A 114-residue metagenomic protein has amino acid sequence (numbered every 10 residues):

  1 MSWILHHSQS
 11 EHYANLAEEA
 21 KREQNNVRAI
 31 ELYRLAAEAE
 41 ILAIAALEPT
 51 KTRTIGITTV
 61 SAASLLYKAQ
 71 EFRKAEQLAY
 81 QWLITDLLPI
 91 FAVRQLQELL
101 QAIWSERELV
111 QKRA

Functional and structural regions predicted by a protein language model:
M1-I4, L42-T52, T85-A92: Flexible helix-coil transition and linker loops at the boundaries of alpha-helical arrays
S2, Q9, R28-A29, A36 (+3 more regions): Residues that mark the junctions of alpha-helical repeat units in TPR/alpha-solenoid scaffolds
H6, Y13-L16, Y33, T58-T59 (+2 more regions): TPR repeat positional signature
Y13, A20, E40, A46-L47 (+3 more regions): Residue at a conserved register position within TPR or TPR-like alpha-solenoid repeats
A14, N26, Y33, E40 (+3 more regions): Inward-facing hydrophobic residues that define packing positions of alpha-helical scaffold repeats
N15, R22-E23, A29, Y67-K68: Alpha-helix C-terminal capping/termination sites
A36, A43, A62, A69 (+2 more regions): Alpha-helical solenoid scaffolds that mediate protein-protein interactions, centered on TPR/SEL1-like repeats but also
G56-F72, L99-A114: Alpha-helical linker/edge segments of TPR/alpha-solenoid repeat scaffolds and analogous pre-/post-domain helices
